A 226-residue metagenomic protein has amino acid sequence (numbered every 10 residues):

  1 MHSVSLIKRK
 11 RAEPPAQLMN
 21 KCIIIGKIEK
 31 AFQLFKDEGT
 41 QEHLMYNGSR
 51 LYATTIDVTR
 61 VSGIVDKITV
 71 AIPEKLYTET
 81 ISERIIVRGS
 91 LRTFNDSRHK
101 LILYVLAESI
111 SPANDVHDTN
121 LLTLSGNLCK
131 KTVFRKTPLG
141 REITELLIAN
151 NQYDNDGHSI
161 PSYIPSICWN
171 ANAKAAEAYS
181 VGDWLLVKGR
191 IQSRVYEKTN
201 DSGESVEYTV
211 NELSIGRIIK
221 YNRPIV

Functional and structural regions predicted by a protein language model:
H2-V226: Single-stranded nucleic acid-binding surfaces, predominantly the OB-fold ssDNA-binding core
